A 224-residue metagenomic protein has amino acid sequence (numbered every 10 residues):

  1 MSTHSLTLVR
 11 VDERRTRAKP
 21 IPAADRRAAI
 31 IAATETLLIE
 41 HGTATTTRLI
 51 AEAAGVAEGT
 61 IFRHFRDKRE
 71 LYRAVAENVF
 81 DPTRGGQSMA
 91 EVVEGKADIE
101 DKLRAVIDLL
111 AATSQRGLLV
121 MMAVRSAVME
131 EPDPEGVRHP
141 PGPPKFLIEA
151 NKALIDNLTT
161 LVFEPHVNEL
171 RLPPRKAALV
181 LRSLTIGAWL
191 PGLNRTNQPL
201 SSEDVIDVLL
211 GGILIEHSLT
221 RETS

Functional and structural regions predicted by a protein language model:
M1-A53, E70: Basic, helix-initiating cap at the start of DNA-binding domains
M1-D25, M89, V93, D133-P141 (+1 more regions): N-terminal intrinsically disordered/low-complexity leader segments
M1-R14, A105, A112, A153-L172 (+1 more regions): C-terminal peripheral helix-coil segments that are non-catalytic and often amphipathic
L38, T46-T47, A57, Y72-P82: Amphipathic alpha-helical segments enriched in hydrophobic/aromatic and basic residues that form the DNA-contacting
G55-F65: Short hydrophobic/aromatic patch on the recognition helix
A74, Q87-G117, L181: Hydrophobic alpha-helical connector segments
V92, I107-Q115, A123-P132, V167 (+1 more regions): Helix-loop "lid/cap" segments that line or gate small-molecule binding pockets
D101, R116-A123, E131-R171, R175-L179: Amphipathic alpha-helical packing segments from all-alpha helical-bundle domains
